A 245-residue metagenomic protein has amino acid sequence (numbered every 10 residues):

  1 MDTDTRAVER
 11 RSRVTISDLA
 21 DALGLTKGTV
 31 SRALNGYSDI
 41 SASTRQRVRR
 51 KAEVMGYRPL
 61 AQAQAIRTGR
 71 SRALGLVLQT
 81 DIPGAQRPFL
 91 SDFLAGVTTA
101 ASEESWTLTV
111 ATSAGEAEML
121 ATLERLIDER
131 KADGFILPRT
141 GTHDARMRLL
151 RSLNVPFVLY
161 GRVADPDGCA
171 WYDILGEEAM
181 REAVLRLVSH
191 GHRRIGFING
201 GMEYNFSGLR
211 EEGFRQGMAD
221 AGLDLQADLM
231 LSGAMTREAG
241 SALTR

Functional and structural regions predicted by a protein language model:
M1-E9, A22, V54, G96-S105 (+2 more regions): Bacterial carbohydrate/catabolite-sensing allosteric modules
M1-R72: N-terminal helix-turn-helix DNA-binding module of bacterial transcription factors
T26, R72, D133, R193-R194: Short acidic/polar active-site loop segments enriched in Thr and Asp
Y57-T122, A219: Amphipathic helical "hinge" segments at domain boundaries
G115-A117, P138-H143: Short beta->alpha connector loops
M119-K131, G240-R245: Short, well-structured alpha-helical segments in soluble
A132-P138, G196-I198: Periplasmic-binding protein-like
